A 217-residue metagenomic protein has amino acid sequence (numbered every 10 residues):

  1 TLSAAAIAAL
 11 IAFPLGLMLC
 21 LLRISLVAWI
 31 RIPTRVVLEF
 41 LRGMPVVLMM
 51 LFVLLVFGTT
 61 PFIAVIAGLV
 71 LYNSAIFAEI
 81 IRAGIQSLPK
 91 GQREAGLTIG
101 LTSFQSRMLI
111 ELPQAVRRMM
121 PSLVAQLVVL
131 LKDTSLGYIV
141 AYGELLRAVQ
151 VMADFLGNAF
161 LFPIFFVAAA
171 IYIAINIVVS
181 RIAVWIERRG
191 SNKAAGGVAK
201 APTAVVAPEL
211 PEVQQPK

Functional and structural regions predicted by a protein language model:
T1-K217: Transmembrane alpha-helices and adjacent helix-loop boundaries
